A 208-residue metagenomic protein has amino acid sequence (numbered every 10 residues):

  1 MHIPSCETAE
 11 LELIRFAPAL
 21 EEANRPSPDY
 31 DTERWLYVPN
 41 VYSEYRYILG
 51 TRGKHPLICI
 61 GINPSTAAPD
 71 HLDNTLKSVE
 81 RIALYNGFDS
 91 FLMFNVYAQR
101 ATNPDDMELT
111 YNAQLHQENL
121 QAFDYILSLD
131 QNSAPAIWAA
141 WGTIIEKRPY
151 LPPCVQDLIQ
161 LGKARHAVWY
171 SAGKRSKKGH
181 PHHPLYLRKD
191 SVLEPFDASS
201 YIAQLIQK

Functional and structural regions predicted by a protein language model:
M1-D73: Active-site and ligand/interface coordination hotspots across diverse enzymes and nucleic-acid-associated assemblies
H2-I3, M107-K208: Glycine/proline-rich loop-helix segments at beta-alpha junctions forming the active-site rim of enzyme cores
S43, L72-E80, A113-A122: Short acidic (Asp/Glu) patches
P56, D89-S90, A136, V168: Residues at the starts of beta-strands that form the adenosine-phosphate
S65-G87: A short mixed-secondary-structure module that forms the rim of ligand-binding clefts
T66, R100, I145: Feature marks short, surface-exposed loop/turn motifs that line or immediately flank catalytic pockets and channel
D89-M107: Short connector loops at secondary-structure junctions
